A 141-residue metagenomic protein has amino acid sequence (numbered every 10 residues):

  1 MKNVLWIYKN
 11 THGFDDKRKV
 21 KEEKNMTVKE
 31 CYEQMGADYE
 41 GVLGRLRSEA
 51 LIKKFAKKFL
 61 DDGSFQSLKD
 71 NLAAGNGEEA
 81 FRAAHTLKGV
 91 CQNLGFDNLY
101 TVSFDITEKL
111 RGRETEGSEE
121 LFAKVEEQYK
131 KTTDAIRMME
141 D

Functional and structural regions predicted by a protein language model:
K2-N25: Short, Lys/Arg-enriched N-terminal segments with co-localized hydrophobic residues within the first ~10-30 amino acids
E23, V28-E30, A50, G77: Short leucine-rich amphipathic alpha-helices used at interfaces
E30-G36: Polybasic, low-complexity association/targeting segments
G36-T86, E116-E140: Long, amphipathic alpha-helical coiled-coil segments characteristic of histidine-phosphotransfer scaffolds
S64, N76-A83, C91-R111: Short, well-ordered alpha-helical segments that carry or flank key catalytic/ligand-binding motifs at enzyme/regulatory
